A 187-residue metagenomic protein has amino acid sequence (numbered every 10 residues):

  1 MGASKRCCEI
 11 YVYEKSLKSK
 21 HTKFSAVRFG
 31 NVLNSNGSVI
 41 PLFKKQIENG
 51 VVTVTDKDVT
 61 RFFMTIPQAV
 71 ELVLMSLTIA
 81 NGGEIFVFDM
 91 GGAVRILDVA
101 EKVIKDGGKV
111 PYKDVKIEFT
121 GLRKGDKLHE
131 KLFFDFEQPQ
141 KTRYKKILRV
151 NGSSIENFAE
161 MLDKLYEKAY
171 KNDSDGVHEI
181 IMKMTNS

Functional and structural regions predicted by a protein language model:
M1: Catalytic tyrosine of NAD(P)H-dependent dehydrogenase/reductases that use a Tyr as the general acid/base
S4: Active-site helix of classical SDR
C7: Active-site His/Glu-centered metal-binding helix of metallohydrolases
I10-S187: Strand-loop microenvironment adjacent to phosphate/nucleotide-handling motifs in alpha/beta enzyme folds
